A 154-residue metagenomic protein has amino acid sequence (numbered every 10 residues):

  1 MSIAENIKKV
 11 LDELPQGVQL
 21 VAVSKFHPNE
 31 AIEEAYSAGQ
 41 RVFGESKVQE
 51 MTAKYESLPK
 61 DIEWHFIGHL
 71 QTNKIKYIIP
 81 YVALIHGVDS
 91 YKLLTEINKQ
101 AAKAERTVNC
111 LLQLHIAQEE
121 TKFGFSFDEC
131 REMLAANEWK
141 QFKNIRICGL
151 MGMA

Functional and structural regions predicted by a protein language model:
M1-A154: Conserved alpha/beta-domain cores
